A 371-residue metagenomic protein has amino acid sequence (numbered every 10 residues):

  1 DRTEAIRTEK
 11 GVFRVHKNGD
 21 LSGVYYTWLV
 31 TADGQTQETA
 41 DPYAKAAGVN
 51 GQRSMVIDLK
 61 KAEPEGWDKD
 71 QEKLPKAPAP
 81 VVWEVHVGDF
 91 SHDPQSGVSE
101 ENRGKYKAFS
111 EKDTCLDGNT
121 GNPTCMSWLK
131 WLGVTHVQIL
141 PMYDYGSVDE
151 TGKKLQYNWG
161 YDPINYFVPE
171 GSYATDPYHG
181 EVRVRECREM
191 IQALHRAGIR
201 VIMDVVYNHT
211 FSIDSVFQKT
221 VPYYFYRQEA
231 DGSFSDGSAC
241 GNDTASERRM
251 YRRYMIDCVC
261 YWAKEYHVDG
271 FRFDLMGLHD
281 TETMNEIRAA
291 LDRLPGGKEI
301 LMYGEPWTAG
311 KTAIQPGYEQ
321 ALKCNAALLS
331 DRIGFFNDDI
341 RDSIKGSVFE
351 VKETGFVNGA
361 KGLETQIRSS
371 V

Functional and structural regions predicted by a protein language model:
R7-E111: The feature marks proteins involved in alpha-glucan
G11-F13, A62-D70, T120-M126, E286-A289 (+1 more regions): Short alpha-helical segments and helix-capping/turn motifs at coil-helix boundaries
N50, I57-K61, R288-V371: Conserved alpha/beta catalytic core and glycan-binding cleft of carbohydrate-active enzymes
K61, E72, Q95, T114 (+9 more regions): Short capping/connector residues at structural and topological boundaries
H86-Y266, L275-P295, I300-L301, T312-A313 (+1 more regions): Substrate-binding/active-site clefts of carbohydrate-active enzymes
G270-F271: Active-site capping/gating regions of soluble enzymes
